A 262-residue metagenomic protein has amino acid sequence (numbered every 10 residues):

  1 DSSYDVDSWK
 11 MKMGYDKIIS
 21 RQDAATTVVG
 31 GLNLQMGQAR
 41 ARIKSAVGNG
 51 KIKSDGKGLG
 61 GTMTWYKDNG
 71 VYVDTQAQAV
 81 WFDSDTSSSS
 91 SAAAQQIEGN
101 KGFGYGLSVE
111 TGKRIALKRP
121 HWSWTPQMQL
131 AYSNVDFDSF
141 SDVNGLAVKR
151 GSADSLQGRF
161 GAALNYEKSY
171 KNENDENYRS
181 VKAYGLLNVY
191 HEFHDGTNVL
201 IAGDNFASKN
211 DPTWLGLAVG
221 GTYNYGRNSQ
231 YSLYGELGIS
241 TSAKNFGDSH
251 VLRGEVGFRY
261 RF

Functional and structural regions predicted by a protein language model:
D1-F262: Membrane translocator/pore-forming domains, dominated by Gram-negative outer-membrane beta-barrels
